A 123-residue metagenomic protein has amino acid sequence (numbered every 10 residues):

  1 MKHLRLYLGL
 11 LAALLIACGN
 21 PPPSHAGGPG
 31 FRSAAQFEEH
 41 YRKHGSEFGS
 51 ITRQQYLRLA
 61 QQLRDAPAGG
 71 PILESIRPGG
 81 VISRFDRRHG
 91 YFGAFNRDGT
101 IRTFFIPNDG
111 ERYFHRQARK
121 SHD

Functional and structural regions predicted by a protein language model:
K2-D123: Ribonuclease/tRNase effector modules and their secretory precursors
